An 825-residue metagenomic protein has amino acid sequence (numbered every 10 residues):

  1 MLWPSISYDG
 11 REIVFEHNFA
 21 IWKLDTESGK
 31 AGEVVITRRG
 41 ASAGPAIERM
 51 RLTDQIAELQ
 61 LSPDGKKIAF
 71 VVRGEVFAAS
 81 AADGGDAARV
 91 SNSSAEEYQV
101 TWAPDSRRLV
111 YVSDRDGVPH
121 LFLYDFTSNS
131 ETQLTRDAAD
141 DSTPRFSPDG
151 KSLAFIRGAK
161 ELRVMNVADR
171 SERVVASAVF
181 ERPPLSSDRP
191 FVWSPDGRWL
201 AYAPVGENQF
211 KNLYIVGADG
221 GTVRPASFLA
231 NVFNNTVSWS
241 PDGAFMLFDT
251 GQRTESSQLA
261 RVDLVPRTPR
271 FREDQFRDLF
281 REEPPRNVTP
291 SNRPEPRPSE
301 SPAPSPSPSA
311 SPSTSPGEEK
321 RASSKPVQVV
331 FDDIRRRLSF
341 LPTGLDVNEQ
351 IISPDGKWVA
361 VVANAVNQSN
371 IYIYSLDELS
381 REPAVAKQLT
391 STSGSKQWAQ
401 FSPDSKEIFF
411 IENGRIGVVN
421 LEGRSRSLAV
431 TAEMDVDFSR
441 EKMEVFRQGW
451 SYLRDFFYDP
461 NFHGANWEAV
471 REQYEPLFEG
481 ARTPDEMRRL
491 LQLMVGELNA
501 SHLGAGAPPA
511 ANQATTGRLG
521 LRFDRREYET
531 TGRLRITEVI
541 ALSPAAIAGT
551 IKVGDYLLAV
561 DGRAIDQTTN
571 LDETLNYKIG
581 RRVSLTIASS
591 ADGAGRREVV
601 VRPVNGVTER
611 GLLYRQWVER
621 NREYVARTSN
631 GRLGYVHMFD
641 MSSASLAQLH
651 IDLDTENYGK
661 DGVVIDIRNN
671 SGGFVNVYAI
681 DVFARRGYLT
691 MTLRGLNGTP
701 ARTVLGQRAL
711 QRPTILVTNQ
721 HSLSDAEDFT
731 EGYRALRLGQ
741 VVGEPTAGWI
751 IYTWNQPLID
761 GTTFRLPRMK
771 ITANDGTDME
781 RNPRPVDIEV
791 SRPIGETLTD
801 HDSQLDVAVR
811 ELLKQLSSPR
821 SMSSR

Functional and structural regions predicted by a protein language model:
M1-L2, T26-D54, A79-A103, S113-D114 (+9 more regions): Multi-bladed beta-propeller domains
Y8-D9, P63-D64, P104-D105, P148-D149 (+4 more regions): Residue-level detector of Asp-centered blade-edge/turn motifs that repeat once per structural unit in beta-propeller
I13, I68, L109, G150-L153 (+4 more regions): Hydrophobic beta-strand positions that form the internal "hydrophobic ladder" of WD40/Gbeta-like beta-propeller blades
A20-L24, F77, V118-F122, E161-R163 (+4 more regions): Structural motif
E472-R518, K578, A588-D592, R602-L612: Interdomain regulatory linker/hinge segments that flank or connect interaction modules in polarity/junction/synaptic
L498-I540, I547, E623-A626: PDZ/PDZ-like peptide-tail recognition elements
R535-E538, P544, V553, L558 (+3 more regions): Cleft-lining beta-strand/loop regions that shape enzyme active-site pockets
